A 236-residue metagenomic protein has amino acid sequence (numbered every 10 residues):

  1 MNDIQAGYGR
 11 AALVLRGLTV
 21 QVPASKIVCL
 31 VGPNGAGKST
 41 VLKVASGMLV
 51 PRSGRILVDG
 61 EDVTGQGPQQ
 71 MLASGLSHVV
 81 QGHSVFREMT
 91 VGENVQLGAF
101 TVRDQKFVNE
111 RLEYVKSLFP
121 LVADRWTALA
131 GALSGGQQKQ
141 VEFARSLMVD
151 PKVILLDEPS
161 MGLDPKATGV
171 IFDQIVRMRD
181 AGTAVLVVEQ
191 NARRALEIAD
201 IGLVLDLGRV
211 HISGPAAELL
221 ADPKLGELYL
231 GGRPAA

Functional and structural regions predicted by a protein language model:
G9-R10, Q66, V91-E110, L118-P120 (+2 more regions): ABC-type ATPase nucleotide-binding domains, specifically the catalytic core motifs of the NBD
V31-P33: The feature captures the beta-strand-to-loop junction immediately N-terminal to the Walker
S46: Helix-to-loop junction immediately C-terminal to a conserved catalytic motif
G54-D62, S74, V108-L112, G214: Conserved ABC transporter NBD signature motif
L129-L133: Conserved ABC ATPase signature
S146-L147: ABC ATPase C-loop
